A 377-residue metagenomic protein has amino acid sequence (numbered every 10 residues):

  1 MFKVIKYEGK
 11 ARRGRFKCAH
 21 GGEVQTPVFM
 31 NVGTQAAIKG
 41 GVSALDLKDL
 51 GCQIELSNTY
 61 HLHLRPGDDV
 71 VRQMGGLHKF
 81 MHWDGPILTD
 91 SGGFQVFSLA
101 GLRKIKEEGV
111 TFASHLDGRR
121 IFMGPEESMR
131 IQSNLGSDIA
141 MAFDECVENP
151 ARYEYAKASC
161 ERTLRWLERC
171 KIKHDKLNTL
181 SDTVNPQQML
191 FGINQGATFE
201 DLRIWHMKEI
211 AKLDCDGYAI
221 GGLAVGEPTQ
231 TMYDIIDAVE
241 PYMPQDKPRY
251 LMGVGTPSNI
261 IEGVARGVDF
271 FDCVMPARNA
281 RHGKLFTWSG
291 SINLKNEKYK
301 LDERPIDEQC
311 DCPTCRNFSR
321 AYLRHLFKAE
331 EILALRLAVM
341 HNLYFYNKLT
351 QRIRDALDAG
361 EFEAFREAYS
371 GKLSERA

Functional and structural regions predicted by a protein language model:
M1-R15, V24-G33, G40-G41, D144-P150 (+1 more regions): C-terminal extensions of enzymes
M1-V184, E297-K300: Non-catalytic, usually N-terminal nucleic-acid engagement modules in DNA/RNA processing proteins
G22, E55, D90, Q132 (+5 more regions): Conserved, mostly hydrophobic/aromatic
G22, T163-C170, I210, V239 (+2 more regions): Hydrophobic alpha-helical packing residues
G136, L167, K171-H174, N178 (+4 more regions): Structural signal for hydrophobic packing residues in well-ordered secondary-structure cores of soluble enzyme domains
E148-R152, K157, G217-L223, I332-L335: Glycine- and acidic
E161-L164, K173, L177, N185 (+1 more regions): Glycine-rich phosphate/ribose-binding loops and adjacent secondary-structure elements that form binding surfaces
